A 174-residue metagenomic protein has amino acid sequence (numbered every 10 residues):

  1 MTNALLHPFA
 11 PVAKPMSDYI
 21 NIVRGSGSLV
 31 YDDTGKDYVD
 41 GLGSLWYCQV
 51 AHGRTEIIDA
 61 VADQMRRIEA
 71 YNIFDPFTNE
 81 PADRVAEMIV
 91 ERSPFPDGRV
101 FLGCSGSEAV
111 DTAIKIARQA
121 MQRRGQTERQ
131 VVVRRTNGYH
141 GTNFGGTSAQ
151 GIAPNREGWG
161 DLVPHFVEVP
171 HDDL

Functional and structural regions predicted by a protein language model:
M1-L29, G43, R67: Active-site-adjacent loop/helix segments that line or gate small-molecule/cofactor pockets in enzymes
D32: Acidic surface patches and DE-rich sequence motifs
Y38, S44-L45, Q49-P76, R84-C104: Glycine-rich phosphate-binding segment of PLP-dependent enzymes
L42-G43, V132: Short clusters of small/polar residues that mark proteolytic maturation junctions
F74-N79, P170: Short acidic-aromatic active-site loops that bind/stabilize oxyanions
E87-L174: PLP-dependent aspartate aminotransferase-fold enzymes
